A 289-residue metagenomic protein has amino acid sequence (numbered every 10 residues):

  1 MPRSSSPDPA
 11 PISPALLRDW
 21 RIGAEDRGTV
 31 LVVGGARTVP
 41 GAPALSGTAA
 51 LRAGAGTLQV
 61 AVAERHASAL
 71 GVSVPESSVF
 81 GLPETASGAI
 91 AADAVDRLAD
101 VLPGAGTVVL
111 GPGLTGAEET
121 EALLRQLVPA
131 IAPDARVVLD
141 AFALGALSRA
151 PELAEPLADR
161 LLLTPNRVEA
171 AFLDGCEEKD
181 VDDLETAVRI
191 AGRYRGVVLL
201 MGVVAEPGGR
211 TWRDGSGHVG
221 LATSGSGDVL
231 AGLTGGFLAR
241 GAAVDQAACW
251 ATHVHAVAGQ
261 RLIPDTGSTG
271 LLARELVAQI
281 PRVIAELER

Functional and structural regions predicted by a protein language model:
M1-R136, G145-R160, R167, A171-R289: Small-residue (G/A/S/T)-rich helix-start motifs and N-terminal tracts that mark the onset
